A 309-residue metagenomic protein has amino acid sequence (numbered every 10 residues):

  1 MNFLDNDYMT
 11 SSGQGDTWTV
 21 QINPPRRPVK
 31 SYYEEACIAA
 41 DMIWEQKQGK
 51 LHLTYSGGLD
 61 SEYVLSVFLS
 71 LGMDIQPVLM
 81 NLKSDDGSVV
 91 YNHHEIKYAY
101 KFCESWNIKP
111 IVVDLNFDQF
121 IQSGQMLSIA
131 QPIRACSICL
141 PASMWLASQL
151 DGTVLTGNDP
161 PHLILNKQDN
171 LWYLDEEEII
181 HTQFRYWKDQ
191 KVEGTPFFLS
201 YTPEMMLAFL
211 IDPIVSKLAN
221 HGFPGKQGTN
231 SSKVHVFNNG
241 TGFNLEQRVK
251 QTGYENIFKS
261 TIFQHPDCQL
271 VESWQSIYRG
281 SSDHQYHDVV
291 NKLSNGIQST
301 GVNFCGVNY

Functional and structural regions predicted by a protein language model:
M1-L51, M73-D85, N92-Y309: Nucleotide-activated chemistry modules centered on ATP-dependent adenylation/adenylyltransferase
L53-L59: Short, glycine-rich nucleotide/cofactor-binding loops
S61, D85-D86: Alpha-helix N-cap/loop-to-helix initiation residues
Y63-S70: Active-site signature of alpha/beta-hydrolase-fold catalytic machinery across serine- and Asp/Cys-nucleophile hydrolases
